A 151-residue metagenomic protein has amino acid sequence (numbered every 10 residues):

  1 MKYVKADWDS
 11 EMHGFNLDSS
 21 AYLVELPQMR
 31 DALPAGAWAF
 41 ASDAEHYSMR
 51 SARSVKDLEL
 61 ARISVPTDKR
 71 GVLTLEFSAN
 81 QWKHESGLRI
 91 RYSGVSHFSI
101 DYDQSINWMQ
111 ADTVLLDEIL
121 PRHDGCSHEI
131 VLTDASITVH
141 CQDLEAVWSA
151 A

Functional and structural regions predicted by a protein language model:
M1-A151: Surface-exposed, interaction-prone regions used to assemble/regulate multi-protein complexes
